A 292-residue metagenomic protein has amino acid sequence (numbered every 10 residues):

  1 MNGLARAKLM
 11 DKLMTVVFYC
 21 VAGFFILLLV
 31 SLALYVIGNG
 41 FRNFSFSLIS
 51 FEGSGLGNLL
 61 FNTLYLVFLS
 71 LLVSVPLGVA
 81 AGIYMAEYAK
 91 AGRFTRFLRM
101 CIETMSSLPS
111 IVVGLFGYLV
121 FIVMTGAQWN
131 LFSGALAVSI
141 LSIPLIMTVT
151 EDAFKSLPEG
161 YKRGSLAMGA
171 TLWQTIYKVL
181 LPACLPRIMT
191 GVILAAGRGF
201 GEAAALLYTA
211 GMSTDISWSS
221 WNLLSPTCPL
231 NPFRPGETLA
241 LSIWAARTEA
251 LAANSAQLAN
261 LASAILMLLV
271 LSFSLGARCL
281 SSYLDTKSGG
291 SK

Functional and structural regions predicted by a protein language model:
N2-C20, L34-L72, A91, A245-A256: Periplasmic/extracellular loop-to-transmembrane helix junction in inner-membrane transport proteins
L27-V30, L34, V75-I83, V112 (+6 more regions): Membrane-embedded alpha-helices of multi-pass transport/permease systems
L48-S54, L206-L266: Interhelical loop and adjacent transmembrane-helix boundary motif in polytopic membrane transport permeases
F61, Y65-V73, L77, A81 (+4 more regions): Hydrophobic alpha-helical transmembrane segments of multipass integral membrane proteins, especially permease/channel
S70-I102, L115, V123, A277-T286: Transmembrane-helix boundary motif in ABC transporter permease subunits
L71, V149, L172-M212: Transmembrane alpha-helices
E103-L141: Generic hydrophobic transmembrane alpha-helix motif, especially the helices
